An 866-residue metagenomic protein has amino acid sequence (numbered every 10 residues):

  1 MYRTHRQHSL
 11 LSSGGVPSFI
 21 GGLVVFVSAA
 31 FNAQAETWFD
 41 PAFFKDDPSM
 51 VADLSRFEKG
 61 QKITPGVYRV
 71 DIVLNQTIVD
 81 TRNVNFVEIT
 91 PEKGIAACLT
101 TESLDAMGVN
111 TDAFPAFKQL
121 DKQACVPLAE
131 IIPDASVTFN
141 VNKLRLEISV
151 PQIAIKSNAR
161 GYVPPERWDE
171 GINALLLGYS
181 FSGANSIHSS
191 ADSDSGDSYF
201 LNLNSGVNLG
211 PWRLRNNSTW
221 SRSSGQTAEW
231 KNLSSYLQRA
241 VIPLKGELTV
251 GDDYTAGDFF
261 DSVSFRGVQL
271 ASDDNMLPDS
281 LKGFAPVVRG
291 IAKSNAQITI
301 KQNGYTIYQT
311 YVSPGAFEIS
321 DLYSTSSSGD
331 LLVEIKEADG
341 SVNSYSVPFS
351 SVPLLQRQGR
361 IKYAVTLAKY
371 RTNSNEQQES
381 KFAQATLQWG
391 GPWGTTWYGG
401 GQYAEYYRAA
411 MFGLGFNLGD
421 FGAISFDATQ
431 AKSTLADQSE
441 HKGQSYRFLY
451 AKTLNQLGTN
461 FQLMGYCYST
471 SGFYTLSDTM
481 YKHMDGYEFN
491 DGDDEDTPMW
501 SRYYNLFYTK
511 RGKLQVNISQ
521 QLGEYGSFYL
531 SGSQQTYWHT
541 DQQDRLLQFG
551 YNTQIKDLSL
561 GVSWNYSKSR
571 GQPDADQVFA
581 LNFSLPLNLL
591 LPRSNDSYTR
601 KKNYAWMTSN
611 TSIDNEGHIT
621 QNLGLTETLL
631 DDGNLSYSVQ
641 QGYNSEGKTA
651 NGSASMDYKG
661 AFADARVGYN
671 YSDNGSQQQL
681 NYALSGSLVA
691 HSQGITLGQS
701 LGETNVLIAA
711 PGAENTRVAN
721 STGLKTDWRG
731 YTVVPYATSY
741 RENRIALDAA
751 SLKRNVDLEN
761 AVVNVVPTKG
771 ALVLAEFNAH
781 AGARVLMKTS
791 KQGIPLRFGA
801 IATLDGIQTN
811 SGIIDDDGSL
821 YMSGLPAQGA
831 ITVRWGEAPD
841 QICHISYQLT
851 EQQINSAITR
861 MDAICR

Functional and structural regions predicted by a protein language model:
M1-K62: Cleavable N-terminal targeting peptides that direct proteins into the secretory/outer-membrane pathway or into
E36-K59, T64-D71, T100-M107, F114 (+10 more regions): Flexible, glycine-rich linker and terminal segments associated with outer-membrane beta-barrel/transport systems
P65-N83: Eukaryote-biased recognition of intrinsically disordered, low-complexity regulatory segments
R82-A96, K122-Q123: Short acidic/polar beta-strand-loop edge motifs in secreted extracellular and Gram-negative envelope-associated
G94-L99, S195-G196, A404: Soluble non-cytosolic domains of exported or imported proteins
S205, V365-S374, E379, A383-G401 (+2 more regions): Core alpha-helical transmembrane segments of integral membrane proteins
I319-D330: Extracytoplasmic assembly/pore-lining segments of large envelope/extracellular complexes
